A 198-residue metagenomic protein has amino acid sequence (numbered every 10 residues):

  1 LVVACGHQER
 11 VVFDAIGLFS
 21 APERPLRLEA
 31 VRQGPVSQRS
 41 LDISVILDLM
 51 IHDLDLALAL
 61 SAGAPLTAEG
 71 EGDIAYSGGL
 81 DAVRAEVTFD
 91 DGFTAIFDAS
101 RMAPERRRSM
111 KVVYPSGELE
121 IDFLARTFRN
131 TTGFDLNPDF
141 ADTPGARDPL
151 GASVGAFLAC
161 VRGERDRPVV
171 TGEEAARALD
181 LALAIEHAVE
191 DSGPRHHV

Functional and structural regions predicted by a protein language model:
L1-S40: A contiguous active-site-proximal alpha/beta segment in oxidoreductase catalytic domains
V11-A15, D53-A57, L150-L158, A182: A general structural signal for well-ordered alpha-helical segments in protein cores
S20-R24, V45-L47, A85, Y114: Short, hinge-like loop/turn segments at secondary-structure boundaries
V36-E105, E173: Rossmann-like dinucleotide-binding domain that binds NAD(P)(H)
D73-A75, D90-G155: NAD(P)-dinucleotide binding in Rossmann-like oxidoreductases
D90, A159-V198: C-terminal helix-rich "cap/oligomerization" subdomain common to oxidoreductases
